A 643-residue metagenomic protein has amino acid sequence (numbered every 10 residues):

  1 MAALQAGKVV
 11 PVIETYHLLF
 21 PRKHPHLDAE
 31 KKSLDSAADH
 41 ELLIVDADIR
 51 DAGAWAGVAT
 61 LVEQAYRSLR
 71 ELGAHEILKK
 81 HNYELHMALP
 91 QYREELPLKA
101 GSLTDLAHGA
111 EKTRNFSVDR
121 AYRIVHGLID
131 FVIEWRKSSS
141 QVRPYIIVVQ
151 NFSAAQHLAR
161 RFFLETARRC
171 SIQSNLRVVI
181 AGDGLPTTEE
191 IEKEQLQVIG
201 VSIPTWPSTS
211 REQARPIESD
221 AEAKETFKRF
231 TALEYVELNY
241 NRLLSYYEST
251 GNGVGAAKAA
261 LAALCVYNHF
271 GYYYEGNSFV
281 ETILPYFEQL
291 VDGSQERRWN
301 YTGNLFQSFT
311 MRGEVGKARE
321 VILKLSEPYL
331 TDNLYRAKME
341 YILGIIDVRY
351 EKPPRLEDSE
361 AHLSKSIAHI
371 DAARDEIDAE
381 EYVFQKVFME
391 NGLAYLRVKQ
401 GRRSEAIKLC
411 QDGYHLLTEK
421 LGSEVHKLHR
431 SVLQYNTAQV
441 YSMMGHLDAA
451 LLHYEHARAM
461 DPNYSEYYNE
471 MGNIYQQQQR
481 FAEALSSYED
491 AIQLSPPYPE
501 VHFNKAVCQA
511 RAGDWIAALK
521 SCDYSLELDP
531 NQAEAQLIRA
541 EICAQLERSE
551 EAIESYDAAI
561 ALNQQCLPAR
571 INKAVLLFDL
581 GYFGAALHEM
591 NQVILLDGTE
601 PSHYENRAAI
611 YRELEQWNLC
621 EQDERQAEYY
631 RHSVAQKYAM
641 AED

Functional and structural regions predicted by a protein language model:
K23-S139: Conserved phosphate-binding/catalytic loops and adjacent sensor/switch elements of nucleotide-binding enzymes, spanning
A29-E30, P216-K317, V321-K324, P328-K338 (+2 more regions): Extended alpha-helical scaffolding segments used for macromolecular assembly and cargo binding
V142-I203: Sensor-1/coupling segment of RecA-like P-loop NTPase cores
A232, C265-N277, Q307-K317, D347-H362 (+4 more regions): Short coil/turn connectors between adjacent alpha-helices in alpha-solenoid helical repeat scaffolds
Y240-L243, Y247, V280, I322 (+8 more regions): Hydrophobic/aromatic packing residues within the alpha-helices of TPR/SEL1-like helical repeat arrays
E248, P285, E327, A368 (+8 more regions): Conserved structural position within tetratricopeptide repeats
N304-T310, Y341-R349, F384-K399, L428-M443 (+5 more regions): Conserved alpha-helical positions within TPR/SEL1-like repeat arrays
